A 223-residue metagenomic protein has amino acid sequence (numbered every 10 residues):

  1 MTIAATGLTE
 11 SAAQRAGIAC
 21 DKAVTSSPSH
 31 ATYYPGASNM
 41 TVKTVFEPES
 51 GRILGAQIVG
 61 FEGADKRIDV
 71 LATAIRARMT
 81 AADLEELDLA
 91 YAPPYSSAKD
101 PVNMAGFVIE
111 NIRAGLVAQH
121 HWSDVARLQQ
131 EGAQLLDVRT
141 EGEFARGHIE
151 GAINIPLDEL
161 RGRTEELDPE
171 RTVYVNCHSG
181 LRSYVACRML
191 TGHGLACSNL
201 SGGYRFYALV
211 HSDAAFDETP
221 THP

Functional and structural regions predicted by a protein language model:
M1-F61, P93, S97, P101-R127 (+1 more regions): Mid-to-C-terminal Rossmann-like scaffold of FAD/NAD(P)H-dependent oxidoreductases
T6-G7, R67, S183: Generic non-transmembrane alpha-helix signal with a bias for helix starts/N-cap capping motifs
E10-Q14, L71, E141, C187: Short glycine-/small-residue-rich flexible loop motifs, especially phosphate/cofactor-binding loops
V24, F46-P48, Q57-G60, R139-T140 (+3 more regions): Active-site proximal loops enriched in glycine and acidic residues that flank catalytic Cys/His/Asp and coordinate
Y33-P35, R67, G147-H148: Short, glycine/acidic-enriched capping/hinge loops at junctions between secondary-structure elements
I53, R67-L71, M189: A general alpha-helix detector
E62-A81: A short, polar/charged loop-to-alpha-helix boundary motif
A82-Q134, E141-Y174, H178-P223: Rhodanese-like catalytic fold shared by cysteine-dependent sulfurtransferases and DSP/PTP-type phosphatases
